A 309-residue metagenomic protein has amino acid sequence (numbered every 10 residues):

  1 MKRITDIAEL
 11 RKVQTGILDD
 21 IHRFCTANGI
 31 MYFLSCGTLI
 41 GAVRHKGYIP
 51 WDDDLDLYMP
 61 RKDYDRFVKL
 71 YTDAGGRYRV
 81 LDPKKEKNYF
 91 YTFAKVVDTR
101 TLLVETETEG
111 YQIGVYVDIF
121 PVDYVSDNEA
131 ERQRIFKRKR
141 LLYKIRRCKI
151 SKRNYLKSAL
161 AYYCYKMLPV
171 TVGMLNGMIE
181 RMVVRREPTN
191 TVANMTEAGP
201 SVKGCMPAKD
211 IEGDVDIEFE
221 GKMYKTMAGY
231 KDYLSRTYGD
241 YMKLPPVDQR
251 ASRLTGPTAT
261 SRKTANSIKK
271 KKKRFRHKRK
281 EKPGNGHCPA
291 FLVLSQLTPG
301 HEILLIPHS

Functional and structural regions predicted by a protein language model:
K2-T26, V68-D127, R147, S151 (+3 more regions): Conserved catalytic core of two-metal-ion nucleotidyltransferases
H22-L55, M59, Y64, K209 (+1 more regions): Active-site nucleotide-donor binding segment shared across nucleotidyl transfer reactions
I49, D53, R66, D232-Y233 (+2 more regions): Generic secondary-structure boundary signal with a strong preference for alpha-helix termini
N128-R134: A short secondary-structure junction signal
R138-N154: Short, cationic low-complexity segments
L160-Y162, S252, T260, G284 (+2 more regions): Intrinsic disorder/low-complexity segments
K273-H301, P307-S309: Positively charged N-terminal leader segments that act as targeting/secretion signals
